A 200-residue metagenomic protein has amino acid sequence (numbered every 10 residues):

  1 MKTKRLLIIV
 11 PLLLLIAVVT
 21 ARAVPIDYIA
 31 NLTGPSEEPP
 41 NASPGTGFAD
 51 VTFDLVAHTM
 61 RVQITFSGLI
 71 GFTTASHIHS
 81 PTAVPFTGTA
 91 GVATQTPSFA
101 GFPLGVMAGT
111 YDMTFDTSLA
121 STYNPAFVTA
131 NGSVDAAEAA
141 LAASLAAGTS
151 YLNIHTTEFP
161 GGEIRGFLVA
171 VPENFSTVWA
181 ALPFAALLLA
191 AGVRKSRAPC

Functional and structural regions predicted by a protein language model:
M1-I8, S176-T177: Bacterial N-terminal signal peptides that target proteins for export
L6, T20, I26, A93 (+2 more regions): Compositionally biased non-globular segments, especially hydrophobic aliphatic-rich helices of signal peptides
I9-A17, A185-A186: Bacterial N-terminal signal peptides
L15-R22, A191-R194: C-terminal segment of classical bacterial N-terminal signal peptides
R22-S76, S80-A170: Metal-centered catalytic cores of metalloenzymes
E173-V193: A short, hydrophobic C-terminal helix/tail in secreted or cell-surface proteins
S196-C200: Short, charged juxtamembrane terminal tails flanking transmembrane helices
